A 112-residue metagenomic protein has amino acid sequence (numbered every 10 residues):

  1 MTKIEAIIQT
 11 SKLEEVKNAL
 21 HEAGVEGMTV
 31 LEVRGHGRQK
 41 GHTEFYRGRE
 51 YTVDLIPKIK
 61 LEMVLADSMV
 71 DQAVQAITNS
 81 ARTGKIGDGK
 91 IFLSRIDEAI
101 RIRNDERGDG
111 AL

Functional and structural regions predicted by a protein language model:
M1-L112: Positively charged, small/polar-rich N-terminal and surface patches that mediate targeting and assembly and bind
